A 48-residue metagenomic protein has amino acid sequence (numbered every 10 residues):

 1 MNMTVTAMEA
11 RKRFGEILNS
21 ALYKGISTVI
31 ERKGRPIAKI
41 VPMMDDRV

Functional and structural regions predicted by a protein language model:
M1, K24-I26: Short loop/turn microsegments at loop-to-beta-strand junctions
T4: Short aromatic/basic micro-patch
A7-Y23: The conserved cystathionine-beta-synthase
S27-V48: Short, charge-rich, low-complexity interaction segments located in flexible loops at or near secondary-structure
